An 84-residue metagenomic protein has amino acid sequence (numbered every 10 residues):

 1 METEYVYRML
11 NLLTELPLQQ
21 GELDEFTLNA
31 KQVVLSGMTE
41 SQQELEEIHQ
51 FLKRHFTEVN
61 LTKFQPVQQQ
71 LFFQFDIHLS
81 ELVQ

Functional and structural regions predicted by a protein language model:
M1-E44: Long, amphipathic, non-transmembrane alpha-helical coiled-coil-like segments that mediate oligomerization/assembly
E47-I48: C-terminal soluble interaction/assembly domains
R54-Q84: Amphipathic alpha-helical dimerization/oligomerization modules
